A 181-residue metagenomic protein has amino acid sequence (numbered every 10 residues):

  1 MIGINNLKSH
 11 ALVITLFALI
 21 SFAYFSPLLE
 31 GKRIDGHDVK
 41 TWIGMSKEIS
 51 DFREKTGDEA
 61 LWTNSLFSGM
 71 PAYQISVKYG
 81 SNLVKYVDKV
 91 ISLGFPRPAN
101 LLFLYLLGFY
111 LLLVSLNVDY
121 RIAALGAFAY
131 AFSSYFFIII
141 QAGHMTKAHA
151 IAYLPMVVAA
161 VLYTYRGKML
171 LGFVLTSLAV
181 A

Functional and structural regions predicted by a protein language model:
M1-S26: Start-transfer (signal-anchor) and selected internal transmembrane alpha helices of multi-pass inner/ER membrane
I2-I4, T15, K47-E48, L107-L111: Short alpha-helical segments and helix-capping/turn motifs at coil-helix boundaries
I2-N6, R33, Q74, S115: Generic amphipathic alpha-helical segments used as scaffolds and interaction surfaces in large, multi-domain proteins
N5-L12, D88-R97, V118-G126: Membrane-interface starts of transmembrane alpha-helices
K8, V13, L29-E30, L107 (+1 more regions): Compositionally biased amphipathic helical and low-complexity segments enriched in hydrophobic
F17, G108-S115, R121-A181: Membrane-embedded helix bundles of polyisoprenyl
S21-F109, F128-P155: Membrane-interface coil-to-helix junctions
D38, D58, D119, K168-M169: Short, solvent-exposed helix-helix connector turns and helix-capping sites enriched in acidic/polar residues
